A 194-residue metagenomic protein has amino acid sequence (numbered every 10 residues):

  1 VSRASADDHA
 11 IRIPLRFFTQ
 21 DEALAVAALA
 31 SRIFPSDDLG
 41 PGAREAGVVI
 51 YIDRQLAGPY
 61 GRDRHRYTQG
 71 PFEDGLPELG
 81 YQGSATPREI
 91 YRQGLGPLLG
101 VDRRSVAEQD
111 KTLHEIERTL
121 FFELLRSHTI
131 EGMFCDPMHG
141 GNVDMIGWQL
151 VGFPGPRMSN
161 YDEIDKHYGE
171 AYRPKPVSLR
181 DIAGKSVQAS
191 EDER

Functional and structural regions predicted by a protein language model:
V1-A6: N-terminal export signals
A10-P14, D21-A28, L39-R194: Mature-region segments of soluble proteins
R32: Substrate-recognition/specificity elements adjacent to catalytic centers across diverse enzyme folds
